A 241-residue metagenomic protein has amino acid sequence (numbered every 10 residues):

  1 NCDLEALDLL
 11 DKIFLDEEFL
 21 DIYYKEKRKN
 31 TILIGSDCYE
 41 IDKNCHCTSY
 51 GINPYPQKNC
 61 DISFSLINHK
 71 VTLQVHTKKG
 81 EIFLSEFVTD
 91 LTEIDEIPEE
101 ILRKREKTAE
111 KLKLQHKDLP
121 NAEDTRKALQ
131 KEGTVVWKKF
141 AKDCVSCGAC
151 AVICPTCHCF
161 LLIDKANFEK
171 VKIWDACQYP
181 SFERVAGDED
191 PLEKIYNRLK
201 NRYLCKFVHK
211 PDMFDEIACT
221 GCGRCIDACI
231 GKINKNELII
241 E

Functional and structural regions predicted by a protein language model:
N1-A128: Iron-sulfur-associated redox domains of electron-transfer enzymes in respiratory and anaerobic energy metabolism
A6-L9, V152, Y179: Generic structural "secondary-structure junction" signal
L7, P155-C159, I230: Active-site-flanking alpha-helical
I34-D37, C147, C157: Short His-Asn-centered micro-motif
N121-K142, F160-E241: Ferredoxin-type iron-sulfur electron-transfer modules in oxidoreductases and energy-metabolism complexes
A141-A151: Extended amphipathic alpha-helical segments enriched in small hydrophobics
A149-K165: A donor-sugar binding/catalytic signature common to diverse glycosyltransferases and related nucleotide-sugar
